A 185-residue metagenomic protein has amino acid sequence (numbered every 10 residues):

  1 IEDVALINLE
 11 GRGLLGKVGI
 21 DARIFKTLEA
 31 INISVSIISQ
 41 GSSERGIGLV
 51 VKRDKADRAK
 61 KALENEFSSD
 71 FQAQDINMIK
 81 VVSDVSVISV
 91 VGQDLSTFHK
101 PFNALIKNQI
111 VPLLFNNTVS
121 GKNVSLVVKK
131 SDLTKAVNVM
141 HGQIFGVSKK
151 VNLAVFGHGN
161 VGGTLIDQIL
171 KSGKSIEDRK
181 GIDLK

Functional and structural regions predicted by a protein language model:
I1-D167: A conserved regulatory-domain signal marking ACT and ACT-like small-molecule sensing domains and adjacent regulatory
I169-K185: N-terminal Rossmann-like NAD(P) cofactor-binding subdomain of oxidoreductases, focused on the glycine-rich
